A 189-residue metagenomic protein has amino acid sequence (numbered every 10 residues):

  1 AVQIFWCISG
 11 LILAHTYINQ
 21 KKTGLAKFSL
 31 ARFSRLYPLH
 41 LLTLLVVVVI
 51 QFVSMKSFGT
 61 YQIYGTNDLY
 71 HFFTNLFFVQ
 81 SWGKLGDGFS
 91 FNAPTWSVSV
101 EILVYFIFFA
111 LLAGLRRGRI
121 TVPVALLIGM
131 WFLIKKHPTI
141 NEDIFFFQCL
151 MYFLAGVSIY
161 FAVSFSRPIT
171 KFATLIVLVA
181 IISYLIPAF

Functional and structural regions predicted by a protein language model:
V2, W6, I18-K56, Y64-T74 (+3 more regions): Transmembrane alpha-helical segments and their boundary/interface "anchor" motifs in multi-pass integral membrane
W6-A14, A155-I159: Hydrophobic transmembrane alpha-helices of secondary-active transporters and Na+-translocating membrane complexes
I12, I18-N19, L41, A110 (+1 more regions): Hydrophobic alpha-helical membrane-insertion segments
A14-H15, Q80: A cross-family signal for key residues in well-ordered alpha-helices that form functional helical elements
N67-F189: Aromatic-enriched alpha-helical transmembrane segments of multi-pass intramembrane proteins
